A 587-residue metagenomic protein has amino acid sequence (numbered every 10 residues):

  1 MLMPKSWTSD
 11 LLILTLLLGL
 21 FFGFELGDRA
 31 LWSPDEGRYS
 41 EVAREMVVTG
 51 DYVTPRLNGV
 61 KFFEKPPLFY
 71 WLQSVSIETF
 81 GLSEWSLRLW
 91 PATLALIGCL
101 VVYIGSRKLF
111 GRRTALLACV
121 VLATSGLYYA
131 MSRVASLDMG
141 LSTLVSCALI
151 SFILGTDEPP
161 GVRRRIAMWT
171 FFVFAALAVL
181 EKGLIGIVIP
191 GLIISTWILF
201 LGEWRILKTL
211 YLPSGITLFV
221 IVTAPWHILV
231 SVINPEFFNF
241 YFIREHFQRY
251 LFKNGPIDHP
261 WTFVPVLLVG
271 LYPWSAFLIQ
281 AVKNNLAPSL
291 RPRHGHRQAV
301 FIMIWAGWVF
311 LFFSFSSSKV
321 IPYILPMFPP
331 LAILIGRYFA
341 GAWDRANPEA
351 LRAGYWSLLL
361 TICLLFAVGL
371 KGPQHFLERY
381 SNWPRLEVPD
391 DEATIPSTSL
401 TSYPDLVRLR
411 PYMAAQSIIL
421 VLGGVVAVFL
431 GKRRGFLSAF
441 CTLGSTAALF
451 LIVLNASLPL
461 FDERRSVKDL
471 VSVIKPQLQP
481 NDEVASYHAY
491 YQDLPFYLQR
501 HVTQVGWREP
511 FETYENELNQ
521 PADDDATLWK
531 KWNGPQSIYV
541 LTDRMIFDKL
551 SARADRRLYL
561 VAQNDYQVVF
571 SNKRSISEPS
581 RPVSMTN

Functional and structural regions predicted by a protein language model:
L2, R165, W169, N284-N587: Membrane-embedded architecture of ER/inner-membrane glycosylation machinery
L2-E349, V368-F376, R408-P411: Membrane-integral, polyisoprenol-dependent glycosyltransferases of the GT-C/oligosaccharyltransferase superfamily
